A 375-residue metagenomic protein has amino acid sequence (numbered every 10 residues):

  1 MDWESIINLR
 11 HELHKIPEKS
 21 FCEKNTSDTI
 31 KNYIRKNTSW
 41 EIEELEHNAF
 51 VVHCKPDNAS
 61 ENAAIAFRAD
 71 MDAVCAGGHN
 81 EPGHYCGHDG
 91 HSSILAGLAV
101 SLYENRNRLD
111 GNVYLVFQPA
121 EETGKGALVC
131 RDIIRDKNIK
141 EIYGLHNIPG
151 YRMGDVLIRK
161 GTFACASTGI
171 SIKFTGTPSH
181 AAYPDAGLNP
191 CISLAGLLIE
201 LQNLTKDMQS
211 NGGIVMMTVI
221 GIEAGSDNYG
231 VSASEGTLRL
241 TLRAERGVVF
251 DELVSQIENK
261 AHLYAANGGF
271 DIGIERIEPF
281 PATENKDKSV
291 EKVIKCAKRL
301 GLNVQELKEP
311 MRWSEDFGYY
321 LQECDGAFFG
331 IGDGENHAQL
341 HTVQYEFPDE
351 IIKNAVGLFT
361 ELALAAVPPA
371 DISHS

Functional and structural regions predicted by a protein language model:
M1-Y85, D89-L109: Acidic/His- and Gly-rich active-site-bordering loop/insert found across diverse amide/peptide-bond hydrolases
L13, F67, H88, L115 (+7 more regions): Divalent metal-coordination and catalytic microenvironments
I16, D185-P190, V248-L253: Active-site pocket-shaping loop/turn-to-helix segments
I16-F21, Y85, T123, S226-Y229 (+1 more regions): Short, small-residue-enriched loops and turns at beta-alpha junctions that line or gate enzyme active sites
I30, I94-L102, L194-L201, V356-A363: Buried hydrophobic packing segments
V52-C54, S60, D72-Y85, D89-G90 (+3 more regions): Histidine/acidic-residue-rich, glycine-tolerant segments that coordinate divalent metal ions
A66-R68, I170, F328-G334: Non-cysteine beta-strand/loop elements that form the S-adenosyl-L-methionine
L198-S375: Metal-dependent amide/peptide-bond hydrolase catalytic core, centered on the "pita-bread" metallohydrolase fold
